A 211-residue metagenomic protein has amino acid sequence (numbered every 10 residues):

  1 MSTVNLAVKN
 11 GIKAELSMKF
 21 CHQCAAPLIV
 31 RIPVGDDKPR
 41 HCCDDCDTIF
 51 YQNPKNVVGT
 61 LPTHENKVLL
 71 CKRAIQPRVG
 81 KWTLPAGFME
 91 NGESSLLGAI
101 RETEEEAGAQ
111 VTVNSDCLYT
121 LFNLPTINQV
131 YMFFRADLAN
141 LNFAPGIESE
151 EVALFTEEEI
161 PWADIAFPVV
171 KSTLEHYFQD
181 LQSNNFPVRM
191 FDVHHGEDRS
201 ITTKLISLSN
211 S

Functional and structural regions predicted by a protein language model:
N10-G11, T63-E105: Conserved Nudix-box catalytic region and its N-terminal flanking loop in Nudix hydrolases and closely related
K13-T60: Acidic, metal-coordinating catalytic segment for phosphate/diphosphate chemistry, firing primarily on the Nudix
F20, R40, L61, L70 (+2 more regions): Conserved hydrophobic/aromatic beta-strand scaffold that supports enzyme active sites
H22, I29-V30, L69, E90 (+2 more regions): Nucleotide phosphate-binding site architecture
K38, K55-V57, T63, P77-V79 (+2 more regions): Short connector loops at helix/strand junctions that flank enzyme active sites, especially segments positioning acidic
M89-H176, D180, N184-N185, H195 (+1 more regions): Unchanged
